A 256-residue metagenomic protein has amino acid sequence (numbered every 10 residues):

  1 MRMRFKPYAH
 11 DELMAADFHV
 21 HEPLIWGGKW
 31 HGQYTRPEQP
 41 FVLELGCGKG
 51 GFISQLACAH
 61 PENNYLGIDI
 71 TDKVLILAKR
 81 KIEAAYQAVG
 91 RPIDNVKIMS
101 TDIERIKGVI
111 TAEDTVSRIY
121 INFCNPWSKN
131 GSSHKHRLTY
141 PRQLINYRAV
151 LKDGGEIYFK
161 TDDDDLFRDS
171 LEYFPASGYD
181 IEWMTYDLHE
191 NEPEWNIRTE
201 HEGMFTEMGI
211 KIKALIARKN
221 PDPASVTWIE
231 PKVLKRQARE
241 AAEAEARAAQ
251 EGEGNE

Functional and structural regions predicted by a protein language model:
M1-E38, I181-E256: SAM/dcSAM-binding transferase cores
G46-G50: Class I SAM-dependent methyltransferase "Motif I" SAM/SAH-binding loop
T71: Conserved SAM/SAH-binding beta-strand->alpha-helix loop
A78: Conserved SAM-binding loop
I82-E113: S-adenosyl-L-methionine
T139-D153: A short glycine-rich, Lys/Arg-flanked "PGG" loop and its adjoining helix->strand segment in the class I
G154-T161: Conserved beta-strand signature within the Rossmann-like core of class I S-adenosyl-L-methionine
